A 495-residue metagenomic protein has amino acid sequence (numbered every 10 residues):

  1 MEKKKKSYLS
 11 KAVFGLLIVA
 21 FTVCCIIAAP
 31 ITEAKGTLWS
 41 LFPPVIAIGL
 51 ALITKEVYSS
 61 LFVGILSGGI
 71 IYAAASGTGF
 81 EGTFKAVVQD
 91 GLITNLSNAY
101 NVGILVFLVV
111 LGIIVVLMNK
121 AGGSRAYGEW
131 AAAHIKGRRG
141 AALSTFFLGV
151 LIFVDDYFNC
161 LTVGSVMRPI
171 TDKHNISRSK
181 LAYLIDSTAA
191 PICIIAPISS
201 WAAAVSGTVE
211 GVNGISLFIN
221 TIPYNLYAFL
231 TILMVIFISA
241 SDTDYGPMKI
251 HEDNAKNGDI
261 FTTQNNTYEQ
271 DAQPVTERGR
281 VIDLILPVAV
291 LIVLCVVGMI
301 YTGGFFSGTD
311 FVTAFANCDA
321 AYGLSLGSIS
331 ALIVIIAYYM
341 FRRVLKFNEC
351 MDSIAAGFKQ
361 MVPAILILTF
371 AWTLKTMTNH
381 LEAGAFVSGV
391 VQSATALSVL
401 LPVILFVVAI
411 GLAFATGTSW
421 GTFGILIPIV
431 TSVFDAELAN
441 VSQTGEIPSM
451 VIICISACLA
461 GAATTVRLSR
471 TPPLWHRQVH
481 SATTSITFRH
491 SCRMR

Functional and structural regions predicted by a protein language model:
E2, S7, T231-C318, I329-S353 (+2 more regions): Long, contiguous bundles of hydrophobic transmembrane helices that form the permeation core of multi-pass
E2-Y8, I170-N257, P274-D283, P472-R495: Membrane-core helix-loop-helix motifs of multi-pass transport proteins
K5-G15, P44-F62, A142, S179-S187 (+4 more regions): Alpha-helical transmembrane segments and their helix-start/interface "positive-inside/aromatic belt" motifs in integral
L9, I31-T37, D90-V102, L217-N225 (+4 more regions): Interfacial loop-to-helix junctions that mark the boundaries of transmembrane helices in multi-pass membrane
F14-I18, L38-F80, I104-I113, A228-L233 (+5 more regions): Hydrophobic mid-bilayer segments of alpha-helices in multi-pass membrane transport proteins, especially secondary
C25-K35, I53: Short, hydrophobic transmembrane alpha-helix segments
I65-L66, F146-I152, V166, Y183-I194 (+8 more regions): Transmembrane helix-bundle signature of multi-pass membrane transporters/permeases
S76-A182, V344-G445: Membrane-embedded alpha-helical segments and adjacent helix-loop junctions characteristic of multi-pass solute
